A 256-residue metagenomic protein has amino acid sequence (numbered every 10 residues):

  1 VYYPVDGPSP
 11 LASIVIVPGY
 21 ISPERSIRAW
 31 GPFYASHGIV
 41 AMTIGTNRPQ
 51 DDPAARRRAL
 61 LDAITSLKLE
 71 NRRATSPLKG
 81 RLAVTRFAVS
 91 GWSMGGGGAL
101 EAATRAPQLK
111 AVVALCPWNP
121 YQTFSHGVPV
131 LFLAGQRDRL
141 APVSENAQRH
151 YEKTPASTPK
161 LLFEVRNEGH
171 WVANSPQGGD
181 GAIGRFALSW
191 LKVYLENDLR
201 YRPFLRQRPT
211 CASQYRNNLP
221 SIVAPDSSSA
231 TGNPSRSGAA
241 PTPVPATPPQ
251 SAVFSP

Functional and structural regions predicted by a protein language model:
S9, A54-G97: Gly/Ser-rich "nucleophile elbow"/oxyanion-hole loop immediately N-terminal to the catalytic nucleophile in hydrolases
P10-G19: Short beta-strand element of the alpha/beta-hydrolase
R25-I44: Short amphipathic alpha-helix adjacent to the substrate-entry channel of hydrolases
G96-P107: Short glycine-enriched nucleophile-adjacent loop and the immediately C-terminal alpha-helix near the catalytic center
F132-A134: Short beta-strand/loop motif that positions the catalytic acidic residue of the alpha/beta-hydrolase fold
R137-P142, H170: Acidic catalytic loop of the alpha/beta-hydrolase fold
A141-E152: Short alpha-helix in the alpha/beta-hydrolase fold that links the catalytic acid
T158, R166-N167, N174-G238, P243-P245 (+1 more regions): Alpha/beta-hydrolase-fold serine-hydrolase catalytic core, especially in secreted/extracellular enzymes
